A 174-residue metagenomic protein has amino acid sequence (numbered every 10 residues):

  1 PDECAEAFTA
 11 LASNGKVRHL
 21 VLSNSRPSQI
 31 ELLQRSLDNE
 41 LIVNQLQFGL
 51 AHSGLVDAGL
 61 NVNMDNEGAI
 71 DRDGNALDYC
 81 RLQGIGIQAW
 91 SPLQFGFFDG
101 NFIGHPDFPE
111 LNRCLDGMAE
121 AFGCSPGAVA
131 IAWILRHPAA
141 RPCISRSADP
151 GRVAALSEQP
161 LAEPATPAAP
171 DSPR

Functional and structural regions predicted by a protein language model:
P1-R174: Beta/alpha (TIM)-barrel catalytic core signal, keyed to glycine-rich beta->alpha loops juxtaposed to Asp/Glu that bind
